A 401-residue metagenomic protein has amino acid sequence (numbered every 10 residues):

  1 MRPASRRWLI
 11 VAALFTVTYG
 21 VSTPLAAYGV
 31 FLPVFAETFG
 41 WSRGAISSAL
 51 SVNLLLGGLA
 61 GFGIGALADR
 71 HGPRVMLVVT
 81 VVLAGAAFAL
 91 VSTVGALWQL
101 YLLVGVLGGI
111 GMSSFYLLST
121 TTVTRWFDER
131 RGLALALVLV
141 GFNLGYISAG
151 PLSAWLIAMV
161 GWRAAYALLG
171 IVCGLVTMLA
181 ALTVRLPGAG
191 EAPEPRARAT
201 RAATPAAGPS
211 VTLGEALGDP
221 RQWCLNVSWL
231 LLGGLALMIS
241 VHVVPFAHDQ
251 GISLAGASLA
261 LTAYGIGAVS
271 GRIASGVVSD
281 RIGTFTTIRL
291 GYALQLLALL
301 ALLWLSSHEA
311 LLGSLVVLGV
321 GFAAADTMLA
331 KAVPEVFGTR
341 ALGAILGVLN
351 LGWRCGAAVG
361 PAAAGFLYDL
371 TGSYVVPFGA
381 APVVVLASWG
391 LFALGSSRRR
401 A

Functional and structural regions predicted by a protein language model:
Y19, A87, Q99-S113, L230 (+1 more regions): Hydrophobic core of transmembrane alpha-helices in multi-pass small-molecule transporters, especially MFS/SLC-type
Y28-L32, G214, G218-S275: Extracytoplasmic gate region of multi-pass secondary transporters
F35, S113-F127, A324-F337: Intracellular juxtamembrane helix-capping segments at the cytosolic ends of symmetry-related transmembrane helices
F35-A36, L67-A68, S148-V160, A247-H248 (+2 more regions): Interfacial helix-cap and linker-helix signal at transmembrane-aqueous boundaries of multi-pass secondary transporters
L59-L97, S279: Conserved MFS/SLC helix-loop-helix module at the cytosolic interface between two early adjacent transmembrane helices
V138, F142-A189: Helix-loop-helix hairpin linking two adjacent transmembrane segments in secondary transporters
Y146, V336-T371: A late C-terminal transmembrane helix in Major Facilitator Superfamily
W229, A236-M238, G256, T262-A268 (+1 more regions): C-terminal transmembrane helical hairpin of 12-TM major facilitator-type secondary transporters
